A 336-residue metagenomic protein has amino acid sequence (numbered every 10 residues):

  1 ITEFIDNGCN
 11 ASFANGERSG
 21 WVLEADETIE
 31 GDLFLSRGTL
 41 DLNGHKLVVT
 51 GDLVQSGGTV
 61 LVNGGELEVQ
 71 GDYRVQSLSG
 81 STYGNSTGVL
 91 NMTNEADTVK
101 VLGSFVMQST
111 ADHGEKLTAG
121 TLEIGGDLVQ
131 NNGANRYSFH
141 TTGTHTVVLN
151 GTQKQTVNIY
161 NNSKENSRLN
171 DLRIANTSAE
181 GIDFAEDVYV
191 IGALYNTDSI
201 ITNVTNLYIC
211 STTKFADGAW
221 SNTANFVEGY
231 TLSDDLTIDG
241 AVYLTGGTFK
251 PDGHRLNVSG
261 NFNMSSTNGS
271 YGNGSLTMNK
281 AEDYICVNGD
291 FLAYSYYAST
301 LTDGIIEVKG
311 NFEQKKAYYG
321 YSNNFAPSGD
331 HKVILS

Functional and structural regions predicted by a protein language model:
I1-S336: Extracellular beta-strand-rich, repetitive "passenger/adhesive" scaffolds that bind or process carbohydrates
